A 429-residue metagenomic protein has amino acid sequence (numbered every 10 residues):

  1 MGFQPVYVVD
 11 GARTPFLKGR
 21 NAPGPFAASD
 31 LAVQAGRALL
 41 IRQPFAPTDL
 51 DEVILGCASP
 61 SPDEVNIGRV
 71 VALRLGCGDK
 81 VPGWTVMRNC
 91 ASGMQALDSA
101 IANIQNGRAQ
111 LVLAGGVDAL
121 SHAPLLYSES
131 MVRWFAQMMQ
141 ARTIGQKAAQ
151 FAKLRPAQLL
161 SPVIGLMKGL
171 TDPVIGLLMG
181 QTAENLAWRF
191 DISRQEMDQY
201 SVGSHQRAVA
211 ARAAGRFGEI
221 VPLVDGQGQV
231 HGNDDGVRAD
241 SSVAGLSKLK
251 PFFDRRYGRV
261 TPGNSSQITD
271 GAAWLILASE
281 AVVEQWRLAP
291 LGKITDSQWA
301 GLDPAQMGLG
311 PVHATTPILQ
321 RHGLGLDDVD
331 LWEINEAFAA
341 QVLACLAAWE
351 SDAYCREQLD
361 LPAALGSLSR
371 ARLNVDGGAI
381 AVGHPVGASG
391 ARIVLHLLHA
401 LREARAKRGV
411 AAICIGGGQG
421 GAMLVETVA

Functional and structural regions predicted by a protein language model:
M1-A27, A38, Q150-G169, A244-L309 (+5 more regions): Condensing-enzyme catalytic core mediating Claisen C-C bond formation in acyl metabolism
A12-T14, P25-Q34, R42, Q158-G165 (+2 more regions): N-terminal extracellular/periplasmic Venus flytrap/periplasmic-binding protein-like
G24-V112, G116-I144, I220-N233, D328-W349: Conserved beta-ketoacyl condensing-enzyme motif
F26, C57-V112, H122, A157-L160 (+4 more regions): Conserved catalytic cysteine-centered active-site region of acyl-thioester-dependent Claisen-condensing enzymes
A28-Q43, I67-V71, A96-S99, M179-L186 (+6 more regions): Short, well-ordered amphipathic alpha-helical segments that serve as non-catalytic structural scaffolds within diverse
M87-D118, L126, A187-R216, W274-A281 (+3 more regions): Active-site-proximal alpha-helical scaffold in enzymes
L111-N185: Flexible glycine-/small-residue-enriched beta->alpha junction loops that bind anionic phosphate/pyrophosphate groups
Q181-E184, T295, L302-A381: Active-site pocket-lining segment
